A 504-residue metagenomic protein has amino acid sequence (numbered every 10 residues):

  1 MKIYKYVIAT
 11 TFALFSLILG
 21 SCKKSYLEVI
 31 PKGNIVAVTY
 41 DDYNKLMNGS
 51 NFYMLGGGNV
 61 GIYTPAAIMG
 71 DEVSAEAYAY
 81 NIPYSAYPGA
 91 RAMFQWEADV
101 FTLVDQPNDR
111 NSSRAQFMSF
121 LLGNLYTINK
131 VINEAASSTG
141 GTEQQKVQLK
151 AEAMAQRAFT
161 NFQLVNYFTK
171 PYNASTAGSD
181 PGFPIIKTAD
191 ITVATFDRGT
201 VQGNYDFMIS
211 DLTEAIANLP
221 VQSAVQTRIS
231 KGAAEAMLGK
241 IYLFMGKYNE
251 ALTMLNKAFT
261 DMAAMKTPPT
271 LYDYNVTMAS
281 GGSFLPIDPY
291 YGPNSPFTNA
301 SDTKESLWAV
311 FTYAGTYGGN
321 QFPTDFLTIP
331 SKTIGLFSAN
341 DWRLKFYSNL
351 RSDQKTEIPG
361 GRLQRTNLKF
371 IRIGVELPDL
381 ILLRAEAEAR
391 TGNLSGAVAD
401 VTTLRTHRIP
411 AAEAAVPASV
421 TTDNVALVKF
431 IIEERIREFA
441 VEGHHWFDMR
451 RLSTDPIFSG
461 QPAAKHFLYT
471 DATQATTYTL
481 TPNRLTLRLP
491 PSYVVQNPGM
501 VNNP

Functional and structural regions predicted by a protein language model:
I3-Y6, S16-N44, M208, G239 (+1 more regions): Bacterial Sec-dependent N-terminal signal peptides
C22-A77, T333, D455-P504: Membrane-proximal, proline-rich intrinsically disordered regions
Y43-P65, M245-G246, L252-N256, T260-L377 (+4 more regions): Extended ligand-binding clefts on enzyme/binding-domain cores
A90-F168, G199-T200, E214-Q222, N367-R372 (+1 more regions): Conserved, well-structured interaction surfaces
K150, R157, L164, L238 (+2 more regions): Structural register within alpha-helical repeat arrays
